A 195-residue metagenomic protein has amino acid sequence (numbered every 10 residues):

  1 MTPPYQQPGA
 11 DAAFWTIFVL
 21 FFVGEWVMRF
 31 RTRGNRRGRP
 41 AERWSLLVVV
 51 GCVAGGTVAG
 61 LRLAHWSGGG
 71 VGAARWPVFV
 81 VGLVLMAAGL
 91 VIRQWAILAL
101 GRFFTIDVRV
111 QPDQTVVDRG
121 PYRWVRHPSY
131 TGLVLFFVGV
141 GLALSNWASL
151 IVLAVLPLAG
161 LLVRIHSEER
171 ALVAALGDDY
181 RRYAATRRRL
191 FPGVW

Functional and structural regions predicted by a protein language model:
M1-Q111, T115-D118, F136-W195: Membrane-anchoring alpha-helices and their flanking helix-loop junctions
D118-V134: Membrane-interface loop-to-helix entry segments
